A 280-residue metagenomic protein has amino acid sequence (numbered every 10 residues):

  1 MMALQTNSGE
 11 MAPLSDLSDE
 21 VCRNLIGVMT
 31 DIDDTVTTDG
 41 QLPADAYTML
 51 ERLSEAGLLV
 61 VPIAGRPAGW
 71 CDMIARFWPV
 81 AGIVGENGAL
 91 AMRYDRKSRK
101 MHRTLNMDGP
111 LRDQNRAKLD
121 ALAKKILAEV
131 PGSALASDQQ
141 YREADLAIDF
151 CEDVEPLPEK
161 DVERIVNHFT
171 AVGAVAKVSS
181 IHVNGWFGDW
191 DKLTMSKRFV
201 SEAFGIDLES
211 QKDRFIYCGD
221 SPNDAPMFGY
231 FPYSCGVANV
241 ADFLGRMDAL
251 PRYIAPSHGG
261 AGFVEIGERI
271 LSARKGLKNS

Functional and structural regions predicted by a protein language model:
M2-I32, V36-V61, R66-G85, R269 (+1 more regions): N-terminal glycine/serine-rich phosphate-binding loop of ATP-dependent small-molecule kinases, especially carbohydrate
A3-T6, M11, S18, R23 (+3 more regions): Mg2+-dependent phosphoryl-transfer enzymes with acidic/Ser/Thr/Gly-rich catalytic loops
D39-D138: Active-site phosphate-binding/coordination module
W78-A81, K100-T104, D153-V154, M195 (+1 more regions): Short, hinge-like loop/turn segments at secondary-structure boundaries
W78-P79, N87, V172, Y230-F231 (+1 more regions): Short, structured coil segments at secondary-structure junctions
R96-L105, F150-C151, R269-A273: Short, surface-exposed amphipathic charged segments that create phosphate/polyanion-binding patches used for binding
L122-Y230: Conserved acidic, metal-coordinating active-site core of Asp-based, Mg2+-dependent phosphoryl-transfer enzymes
